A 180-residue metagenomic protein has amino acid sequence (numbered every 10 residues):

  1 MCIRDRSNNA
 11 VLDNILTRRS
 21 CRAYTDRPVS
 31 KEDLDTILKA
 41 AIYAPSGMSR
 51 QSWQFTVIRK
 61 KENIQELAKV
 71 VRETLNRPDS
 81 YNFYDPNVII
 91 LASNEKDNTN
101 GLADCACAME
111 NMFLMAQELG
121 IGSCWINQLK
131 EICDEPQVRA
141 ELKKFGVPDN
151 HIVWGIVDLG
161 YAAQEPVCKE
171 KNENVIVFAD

Functional and structural regions predicted by a protein language model:
R4-D180: Acidic, surface-exposed loops and disordered segments
